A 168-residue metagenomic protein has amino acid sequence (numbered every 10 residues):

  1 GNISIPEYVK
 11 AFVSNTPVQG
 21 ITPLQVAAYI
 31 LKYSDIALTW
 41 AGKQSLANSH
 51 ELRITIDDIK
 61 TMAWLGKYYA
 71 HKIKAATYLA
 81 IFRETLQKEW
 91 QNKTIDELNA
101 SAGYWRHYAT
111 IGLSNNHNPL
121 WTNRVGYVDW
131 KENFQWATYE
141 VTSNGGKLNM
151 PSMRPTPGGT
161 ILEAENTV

Functional and structural regions predicted by a protein language model:
G1-R154: Catalytic domains of carbohydrate-active enzymes that cleave complex glycans
G146-V168: Extracytoplasmic
